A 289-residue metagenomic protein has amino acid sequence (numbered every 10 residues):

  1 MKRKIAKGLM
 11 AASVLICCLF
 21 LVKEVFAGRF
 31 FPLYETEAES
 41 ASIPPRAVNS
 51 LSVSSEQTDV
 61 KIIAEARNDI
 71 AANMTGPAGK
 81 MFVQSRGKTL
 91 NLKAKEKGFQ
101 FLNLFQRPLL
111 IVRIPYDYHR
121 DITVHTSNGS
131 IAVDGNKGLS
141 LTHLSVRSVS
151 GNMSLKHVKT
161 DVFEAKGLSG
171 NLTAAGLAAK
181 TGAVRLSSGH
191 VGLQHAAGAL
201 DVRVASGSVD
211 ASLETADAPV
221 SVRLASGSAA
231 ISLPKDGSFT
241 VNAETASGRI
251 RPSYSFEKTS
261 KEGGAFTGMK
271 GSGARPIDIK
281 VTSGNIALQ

Functional and structural regions predicted by a protein language model:
M1-K7: Positively charged n-region of N-terminal signal peptides that target proteins for export
K7-E24: Hydrophobic membrane-insertion alpha-helices, especially the h-region of bacterial N-terminal signal peptides
A27-K95, F105, L109-H125, S130-S145 (+2 more regions): Short linear S-[DN]-x-LW-Φ motif typified by the pepsin-like aspartic protease active-site region
V60-I62, I131-V133, V149, M153 (+4 more regions): Hydrophobic aliphatic residue packing
G76-A78, E96, N128, S150 (+5 more regions): Short, well-ordered turn and helix-capping elements at secondary-structure junctions
T123-A175: Right-handed parallel beta-helix
H157, F163, L172-Q289: Short, surface-exposed interaction patches in beta-rich subdomains that mediate adhesion/assembly near membranes
